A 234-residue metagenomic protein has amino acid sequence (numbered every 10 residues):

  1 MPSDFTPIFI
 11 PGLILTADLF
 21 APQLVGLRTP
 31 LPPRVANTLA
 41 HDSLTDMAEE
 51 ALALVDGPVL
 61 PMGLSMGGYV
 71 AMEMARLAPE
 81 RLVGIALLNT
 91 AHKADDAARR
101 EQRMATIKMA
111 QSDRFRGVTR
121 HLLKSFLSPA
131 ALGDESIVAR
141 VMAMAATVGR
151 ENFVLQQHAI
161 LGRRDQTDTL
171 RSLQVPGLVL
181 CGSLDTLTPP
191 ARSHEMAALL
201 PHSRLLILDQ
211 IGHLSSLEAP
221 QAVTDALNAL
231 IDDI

Functional and structural regions predicted by a protein language model:
M1-T45, E49, L64: Conserved HGGG/HGGXW glycine-rich cap/lid loop of the alpha/beta-hydrolase fold
G63-G67, A71: Gly/Ala-rich beta-loop-alpha elbow adjacent to hydrolase catalytic centers
R76-L77, R81-R120: Flexible "cap/lid" loop of the alpha/beta hydrolase fold
D95-A98, D113-R171: Conserved alpha/beta-hydrolase catalytic His-Asp/Glu region
L173, V179-C181, D185: Short beta-strand/loop motif that positions the catalytic acidic residue of the alpha/beta-hydrolase fold
V175, P189-A198: Short alpha-helix in the alpha/beta-hydrolase fold that links the catalytic acid
H194-H213: Catalytic histidine neighborhood in serine/cysteine hydrolases with alpha/beta-hydrolase-type architecture
I211-T224: Catalytic histidine-centered segment of alpha/beta-hydrolase-like enzymes
